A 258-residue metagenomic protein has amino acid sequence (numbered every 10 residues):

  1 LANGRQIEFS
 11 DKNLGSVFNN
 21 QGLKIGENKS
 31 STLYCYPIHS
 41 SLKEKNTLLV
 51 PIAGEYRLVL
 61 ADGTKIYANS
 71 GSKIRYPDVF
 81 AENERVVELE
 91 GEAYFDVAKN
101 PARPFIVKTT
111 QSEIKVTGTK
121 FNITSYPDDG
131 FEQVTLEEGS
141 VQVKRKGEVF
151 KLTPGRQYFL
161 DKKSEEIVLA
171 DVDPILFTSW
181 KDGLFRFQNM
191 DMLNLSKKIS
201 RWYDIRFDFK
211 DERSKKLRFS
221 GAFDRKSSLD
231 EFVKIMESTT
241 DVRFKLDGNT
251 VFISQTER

Functional and structural regions predicted by a protein language model:
L1-R258: A residue-level detector for the "anchor" residue at the start of short, highly conserved motifs
